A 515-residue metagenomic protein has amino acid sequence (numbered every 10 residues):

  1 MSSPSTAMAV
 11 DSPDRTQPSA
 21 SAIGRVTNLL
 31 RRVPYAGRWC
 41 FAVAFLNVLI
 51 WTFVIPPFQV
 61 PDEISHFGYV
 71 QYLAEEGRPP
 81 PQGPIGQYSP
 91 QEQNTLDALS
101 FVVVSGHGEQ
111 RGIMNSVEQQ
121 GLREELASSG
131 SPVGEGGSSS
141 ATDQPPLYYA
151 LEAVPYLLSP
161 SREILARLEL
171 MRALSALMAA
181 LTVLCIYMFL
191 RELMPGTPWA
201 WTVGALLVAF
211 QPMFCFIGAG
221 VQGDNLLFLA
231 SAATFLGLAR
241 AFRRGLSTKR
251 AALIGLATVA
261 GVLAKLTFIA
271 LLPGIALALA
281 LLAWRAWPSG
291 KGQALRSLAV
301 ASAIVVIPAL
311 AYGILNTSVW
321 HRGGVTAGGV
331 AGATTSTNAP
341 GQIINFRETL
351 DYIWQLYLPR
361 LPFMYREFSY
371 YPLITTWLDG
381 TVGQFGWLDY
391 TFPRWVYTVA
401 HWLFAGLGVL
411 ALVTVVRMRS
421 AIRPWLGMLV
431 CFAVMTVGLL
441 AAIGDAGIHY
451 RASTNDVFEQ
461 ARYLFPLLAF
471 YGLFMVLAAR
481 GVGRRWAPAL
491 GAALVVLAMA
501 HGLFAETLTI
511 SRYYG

Functional and structural regions predicted by a protein language model:
S3-S5, R240-R243, L271-V306, I314 (+1 more regions): Perimembrane helix-loop-helix junctions
E75-M171, S336-P340, E367, T375-D379 (+1 more regions): Interfacial juxtamembrane loops and adjacent helix segments that form the catalytic/substrate-binding surfaces
L158, R162-L165, I186-F210: Transmembrane-helix signature of polytopic, membrane-embedded enzymes that assemble or transfer cell-envelope glycans
L170-M194, A233, L410-V413: Transmembrane-helix motifs of polytopic, lipid-linked glycan transferases
M194, T234-R250, A283-R285: Membrane-interface transmembrane helices that cradle and orient dolichyl/undecaprenyl
M213-L226: Short acidic/glycine- and proline-prone juxtamembrane loop motifs at membrane-interface regions of multi-pass membrane
R250-L266, L271-L272, I307: Membrane-interface alpha helices of multi-pass inner-membrane proteins
R285, R296-L407: Membrane-lumen/periplasm interface segments of specific transmembrane helices in polyprenyl phosphate-linked
